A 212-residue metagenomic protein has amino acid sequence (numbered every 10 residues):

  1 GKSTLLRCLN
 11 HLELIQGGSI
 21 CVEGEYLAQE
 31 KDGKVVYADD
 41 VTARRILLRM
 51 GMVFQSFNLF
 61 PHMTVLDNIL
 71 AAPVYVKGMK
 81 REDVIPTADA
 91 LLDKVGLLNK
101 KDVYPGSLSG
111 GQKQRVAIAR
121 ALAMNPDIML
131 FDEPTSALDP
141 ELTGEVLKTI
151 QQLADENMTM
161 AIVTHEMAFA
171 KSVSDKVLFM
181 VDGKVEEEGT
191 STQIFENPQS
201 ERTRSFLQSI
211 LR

Functional and structural regions predicted by a protein language model:
G18-D32: Conserved ABC transporter NBD signature motif
Y104-L108, Q112: Conserved ABC ATPase signature
A123-D127: A short, proline-enriched helix->beta-strand linker immediately N-terminal to the Walker B motif in ABC-type P-loop
M129-D132: Catalytic Walker B motif of ABC-type/P-loop ATPase nucleotide-binding domains
P140-L142: Helix N-cap at the start of a conserved alpha-helix in ABC-type nucleotide-binding domains
E188-G189: ABC ATPase "signature
